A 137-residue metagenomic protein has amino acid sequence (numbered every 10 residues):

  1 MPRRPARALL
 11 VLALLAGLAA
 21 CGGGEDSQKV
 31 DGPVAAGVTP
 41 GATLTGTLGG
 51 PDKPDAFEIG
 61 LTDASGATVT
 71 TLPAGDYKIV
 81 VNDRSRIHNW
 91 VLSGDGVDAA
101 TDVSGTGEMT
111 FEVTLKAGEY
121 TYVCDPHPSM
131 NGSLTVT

Functional and structural regions predicted by a protein language model:
M1-L9: Bacterial N-terminal signal peptides that target proteins for export
G17-A20: C-terminal motif of bacterial Sec signal peptides marking the signal peptidase cleavage site
E25-Q28, V38-I59, I87, V103-T137: Extracellular/periplasmic metallocenter environments
A35, E58-I59, S65-L72: Short beta-strand segments of immunoglobulin-like
A42, G75-I79: Structural beta-strand segments of beta-rich domains
A67-V69, D98-D102, F111-E112: Beta-strand-rich interaction surfaces with strong enrichment in secreted/lumenal proteins
Y77, R86-W90: Short beta-strand/loop motifs in extracellular/secreted proteins, especially within beta-sandwich accessory domains
L92-G94: Conserved aromatic beta-strand anchor motif in extracellular beta-sandwich/beta-rich domains
